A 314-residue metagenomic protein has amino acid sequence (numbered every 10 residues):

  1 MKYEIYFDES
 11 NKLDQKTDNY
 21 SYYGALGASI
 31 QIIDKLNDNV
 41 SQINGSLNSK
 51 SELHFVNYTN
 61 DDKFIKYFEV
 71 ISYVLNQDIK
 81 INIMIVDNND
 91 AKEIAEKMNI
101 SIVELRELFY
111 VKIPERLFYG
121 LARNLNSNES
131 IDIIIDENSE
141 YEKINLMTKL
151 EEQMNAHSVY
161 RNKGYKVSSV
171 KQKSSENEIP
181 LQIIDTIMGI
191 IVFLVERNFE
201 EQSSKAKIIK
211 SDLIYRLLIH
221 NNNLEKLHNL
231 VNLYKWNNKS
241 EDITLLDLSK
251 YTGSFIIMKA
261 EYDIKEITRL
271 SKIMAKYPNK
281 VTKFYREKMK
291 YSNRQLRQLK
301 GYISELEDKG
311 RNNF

Functional and structural regions predicted by a protein language model:
K2-D14: Two-metal-ion RNase H-like nuclease active-site motif
E9-N11, G27-S29, E137-S139: Short, flexible loop/turn elements at secondary-structure junctions
L13-T17, I71-V74: Short secondary-structure boundary/capping segments within folded domains
D14-K16, L36, K143-I144: Short helix/loop capping segments that flank catalytic or ligand/cofactor-binding pockets
K16-I33, I187: Acidic, metal-ligating active-site segments
I32, L36-Y58: Compact, glycine/acidic-enriched structural inserts
N48-D78, I85-N88, I102, I133: Structured, acidic catalytic/metal-binding patches in enzyme active sites
I79-F314: Charge-dense, low-complexity intrinsically disordered regions
